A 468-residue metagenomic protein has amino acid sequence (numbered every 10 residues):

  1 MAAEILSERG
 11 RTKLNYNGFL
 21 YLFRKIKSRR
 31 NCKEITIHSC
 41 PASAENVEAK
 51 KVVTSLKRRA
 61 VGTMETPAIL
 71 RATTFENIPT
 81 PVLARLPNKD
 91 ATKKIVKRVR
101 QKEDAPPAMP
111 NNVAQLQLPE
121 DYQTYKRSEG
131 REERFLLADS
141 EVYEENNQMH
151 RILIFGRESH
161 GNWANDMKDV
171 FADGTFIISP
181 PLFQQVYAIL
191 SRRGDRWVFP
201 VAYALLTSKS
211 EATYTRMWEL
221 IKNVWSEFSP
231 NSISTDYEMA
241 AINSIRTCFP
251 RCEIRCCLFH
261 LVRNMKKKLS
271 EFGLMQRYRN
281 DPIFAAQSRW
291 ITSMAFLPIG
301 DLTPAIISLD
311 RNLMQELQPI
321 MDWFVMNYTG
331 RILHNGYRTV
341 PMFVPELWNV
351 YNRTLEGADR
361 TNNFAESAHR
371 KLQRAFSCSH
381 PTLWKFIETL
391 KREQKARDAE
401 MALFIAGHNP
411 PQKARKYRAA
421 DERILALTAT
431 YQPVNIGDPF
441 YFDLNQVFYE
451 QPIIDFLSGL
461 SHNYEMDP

Functional and structural regions predicted by a protein language model:
M1, I5-R127, W197, K209-T213 (+1 more regions): DNA- and nucleic-acid-binding/regulatory domain cores of transcription factors and nucleic-acid enzymes
G18-L22, R30-C32, F155-S159, F171-I177 (+5 more regions): Eukaryotic intrinsically disordered and solvent-exposed regulatory patches
F19-Y21, S28, V142, S159-H160 (+6 more regions): Conserved beta-strand elements of beta-rich interaction domains across eukaryotes, especially beta-propellers
I69, T74, I78-V82, V224-I436 (+1 more regions): Extended amphipathic alpha-helical interaction segments
Q123-P200, T207-A212: An active-site-proximal beta-strand-loop segment
K168-A172, S191, V198-F199, W218-E219 (+5 more regions): Retroviral integrase
Y203-E227: Active-site beta-loop-alpha junctions of metal-dependent nucleic acid enzymes, especially the RNase H-like/DDE
R423-P468: Polybasic, low-complexity terminal segments and linkers that are predominantly intrinsically disordered and enriched
